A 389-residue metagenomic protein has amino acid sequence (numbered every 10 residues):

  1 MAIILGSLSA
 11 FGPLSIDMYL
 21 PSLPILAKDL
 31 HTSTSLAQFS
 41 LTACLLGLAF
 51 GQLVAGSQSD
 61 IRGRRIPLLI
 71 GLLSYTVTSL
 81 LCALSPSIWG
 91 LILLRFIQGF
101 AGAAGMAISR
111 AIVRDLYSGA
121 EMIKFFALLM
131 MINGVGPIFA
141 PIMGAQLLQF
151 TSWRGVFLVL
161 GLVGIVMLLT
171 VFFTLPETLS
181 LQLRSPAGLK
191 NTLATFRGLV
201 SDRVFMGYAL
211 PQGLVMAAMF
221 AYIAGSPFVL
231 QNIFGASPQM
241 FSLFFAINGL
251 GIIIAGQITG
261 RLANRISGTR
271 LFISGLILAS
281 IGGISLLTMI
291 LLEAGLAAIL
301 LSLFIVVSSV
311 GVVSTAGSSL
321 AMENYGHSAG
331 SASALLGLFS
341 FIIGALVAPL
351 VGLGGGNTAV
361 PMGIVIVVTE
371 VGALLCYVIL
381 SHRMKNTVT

Functional and structural regions predicted by a protein language model:
H31, G63, L84-G90, A101 (+3 more regions): Helix-breaking motifs and short loop linkers at transmembrane-helix boundaries and internal kinks in secondary membrane
F50-W89: Conserved MFS/SLC helix-loop-helix module at the cytosolic interface between two early adjacent transmembrane helices
S74-L81, W89-I97, A297-L303: Paired small-residue
G90, A127-F173: Helix-loop-helix hairpin linking two adjacent transmembrane segments in secondary transporters
L94-V135: Cytoplasmic helix-loop-helix junction between adjacent transmembrane helices in 12-TM secondary transporters
T178-A209: Juxtamembrane intracellular "pre-TM" segments in multi-pass secondary transporters
R270-S314: C-terminal transmembrane helical hairpin of 12-TM major facilitator-type secondary transporters
L320-T358, I366: A late C-terminal transmembrane helix in Major Facilitator Superfamily
